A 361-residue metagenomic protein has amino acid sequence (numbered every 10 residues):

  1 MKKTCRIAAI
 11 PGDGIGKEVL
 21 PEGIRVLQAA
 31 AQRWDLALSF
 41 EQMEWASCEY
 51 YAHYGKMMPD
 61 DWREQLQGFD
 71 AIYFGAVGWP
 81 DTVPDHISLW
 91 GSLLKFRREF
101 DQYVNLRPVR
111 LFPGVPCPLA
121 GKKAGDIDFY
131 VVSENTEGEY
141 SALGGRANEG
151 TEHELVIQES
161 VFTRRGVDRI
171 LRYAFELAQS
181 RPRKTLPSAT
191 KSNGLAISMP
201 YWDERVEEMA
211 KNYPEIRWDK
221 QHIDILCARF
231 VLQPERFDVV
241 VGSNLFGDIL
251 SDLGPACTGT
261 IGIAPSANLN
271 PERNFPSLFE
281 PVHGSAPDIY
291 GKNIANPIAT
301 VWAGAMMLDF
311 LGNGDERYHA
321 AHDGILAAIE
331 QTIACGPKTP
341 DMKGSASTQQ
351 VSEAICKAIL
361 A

Functional and structural regions predicted by a protein language model:
R6-I15, Y73-G78, L186-S192, A305-D309 (+1 more regions): Short glycine-rich or small-residue beta-strand-to-loop segments that form or flank ligand, phosphate, metal/Fe-S
A8-R25, A30-A31, T151-D224, R236: Glycine-rich phosphate/diphosphate-binding loop of Rossmann-like nucleotide-binding domains
D13-G16, D70, V132, A174 (+5 more regions): Buried hydrophobic positions in well-ordered alpha/beta secondary-structure cores of metabolic enzymes
G23, L27, V206, T300-L308 (+1 more regions): Buried hydrophobic packing segments
D35-P59, F230: N-terminal beta-loop-helix "entrance" segment that forms/cooperates in small-molecule cofactor or anionic ligand
Y50-I157, L245: N-terminal glycine-rich phosphate/adenylate-binding segment common to multiple enzyme folds
Y51, F230-C335: Glycine-rich phosphate/nucleotide-binding loop
A142-R181, T185-S188, S192-A196, D315-A320 (+1 more regions): Glycine-rich phosphate/pyrophosphate-binding loop and the adjoining helix
